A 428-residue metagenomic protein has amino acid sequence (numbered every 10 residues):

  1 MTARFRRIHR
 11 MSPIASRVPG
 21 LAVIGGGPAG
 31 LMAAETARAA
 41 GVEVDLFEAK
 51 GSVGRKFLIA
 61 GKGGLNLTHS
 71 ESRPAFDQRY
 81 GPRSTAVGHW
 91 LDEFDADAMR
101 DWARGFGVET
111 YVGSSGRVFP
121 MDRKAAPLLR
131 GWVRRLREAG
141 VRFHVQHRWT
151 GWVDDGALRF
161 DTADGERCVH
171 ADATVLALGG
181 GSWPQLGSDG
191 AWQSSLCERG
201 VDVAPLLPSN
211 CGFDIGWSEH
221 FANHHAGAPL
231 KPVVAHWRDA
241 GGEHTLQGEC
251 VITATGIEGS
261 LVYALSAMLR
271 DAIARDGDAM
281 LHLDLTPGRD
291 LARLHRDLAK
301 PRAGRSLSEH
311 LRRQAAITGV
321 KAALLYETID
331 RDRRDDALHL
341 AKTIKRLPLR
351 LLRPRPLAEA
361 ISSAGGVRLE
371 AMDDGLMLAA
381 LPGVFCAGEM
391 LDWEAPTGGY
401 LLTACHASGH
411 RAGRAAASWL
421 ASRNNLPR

Functional and structural regions predicted by a protein language model:
M1-L21, A39-A40: Extreme N-terminal leader/targeting segments of oxidoreductases
I14-A29, D45: Beta1/beta-strand and adjacent pyrophosphate-binding region of the FAD-binding site in flavoprotein oxidoreductases
A22, R38-K62: Glycine-rich FAD pyrophosphate-binding loop
A33, W192-R199, T403-A421: An active-site-proximal "capping" alpha-helix that borders the catalytic cofactor pocket
A39-A40, K50-S52, R73-A75, D92 (+10 more regions): Residue-level recognition of phosphate/Mg2+-coordinating polar/acidic sites in nucleotide-handling active sites
V87-D95, S115-R134, W183-S188, D214-S218 (+1 more regions): Short beta-strand to alpha-helix junction loop
V145-A157: A conserved short coil-to-beta-strand element within the FAD-binding core of flavoproteins
A173-E219: Glycine-rich loop(s) and the adjacent beta-strand/alpha-helix scaffold that form part
